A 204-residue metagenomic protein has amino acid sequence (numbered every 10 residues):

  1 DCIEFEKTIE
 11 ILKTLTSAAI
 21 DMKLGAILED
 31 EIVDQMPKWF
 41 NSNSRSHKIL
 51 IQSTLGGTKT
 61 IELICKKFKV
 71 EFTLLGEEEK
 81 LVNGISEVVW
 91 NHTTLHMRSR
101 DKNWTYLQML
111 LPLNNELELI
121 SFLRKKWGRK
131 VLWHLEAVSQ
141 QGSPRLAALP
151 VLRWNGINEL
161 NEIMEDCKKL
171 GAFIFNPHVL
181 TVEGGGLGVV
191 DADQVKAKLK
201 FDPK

Functional and structural regions predicted by a protein language model:
D1-W90: C-terminal substrate-binding/cap subdomain adjacent to the FAD-binding core in PCMH-type and related FAD-linked
D30-E31, N41-N43, C65-K204: Conserved glycine-rich FAD pyrophosphate-binding loop
